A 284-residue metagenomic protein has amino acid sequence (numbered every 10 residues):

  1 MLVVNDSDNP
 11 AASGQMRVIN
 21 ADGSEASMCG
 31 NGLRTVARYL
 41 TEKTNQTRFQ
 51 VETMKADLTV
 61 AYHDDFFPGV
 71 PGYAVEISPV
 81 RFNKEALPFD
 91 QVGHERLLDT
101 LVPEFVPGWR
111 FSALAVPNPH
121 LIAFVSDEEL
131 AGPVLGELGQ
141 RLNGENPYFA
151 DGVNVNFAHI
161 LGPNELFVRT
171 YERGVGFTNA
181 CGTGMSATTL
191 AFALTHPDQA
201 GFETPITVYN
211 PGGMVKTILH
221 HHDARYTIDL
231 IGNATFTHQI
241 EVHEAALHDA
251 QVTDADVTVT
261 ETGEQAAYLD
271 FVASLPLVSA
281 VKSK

Functional and structural regions predicted by a protein language model:
M1-V70, I122-K284: A glycine-rich beta-to-alpha transition motif near the start of alpha/beta enzyme domains, typified by
M54-A56, S78, P103-G108, P211: Short strand-coil-strand connectors
A61-D65, D99-P103, R110-A113, N146: A generic local secondary-structure boundary/capping motif
G72-A74, V80: Transmembrane helix-loop-helix hairpins in multi-pass inner-membrane proteins
A74, F111-A113, L230: Active-site-proximal beta-strand elements of phosphoester/diester hydrolases
R81, V116-H120, A234-F236: Glycine-rich beta-alpha junction loops
F82-K84, P88-W109: Active-site glycine-rich loop that binds ribose-phosphate moieties when present
L101-A131: Internal active-site segments that recognize and position negatively charged phosphoryl groups and nucleotide moieties
